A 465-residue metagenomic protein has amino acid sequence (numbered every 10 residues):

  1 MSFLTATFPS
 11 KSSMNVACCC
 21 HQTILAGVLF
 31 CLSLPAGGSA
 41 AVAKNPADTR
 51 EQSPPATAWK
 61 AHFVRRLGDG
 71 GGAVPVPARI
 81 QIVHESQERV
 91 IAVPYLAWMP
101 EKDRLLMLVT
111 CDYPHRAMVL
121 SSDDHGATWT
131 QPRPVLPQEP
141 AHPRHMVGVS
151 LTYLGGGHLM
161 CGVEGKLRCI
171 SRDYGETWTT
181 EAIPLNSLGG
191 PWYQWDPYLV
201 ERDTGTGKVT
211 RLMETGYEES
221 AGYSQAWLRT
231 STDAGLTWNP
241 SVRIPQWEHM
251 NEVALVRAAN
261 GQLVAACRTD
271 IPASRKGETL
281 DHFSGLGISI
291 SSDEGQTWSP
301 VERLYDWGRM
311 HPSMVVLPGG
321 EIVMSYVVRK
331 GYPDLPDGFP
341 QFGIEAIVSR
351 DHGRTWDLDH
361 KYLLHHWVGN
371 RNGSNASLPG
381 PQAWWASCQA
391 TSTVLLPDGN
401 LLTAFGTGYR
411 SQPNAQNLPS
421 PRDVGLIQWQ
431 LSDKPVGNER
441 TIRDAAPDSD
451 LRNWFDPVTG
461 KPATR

Functional and structural regions predicted by a protein language model:
L4-L25: Bacterial N-terminal signal peptides that target proteins for export
A17-C18, L29, A43: N-terminal non-cleavable signal-anchor helices
Q22-P35: Bacterial N-terminal signal peptides
A36-A43: Boundary at the C-terminal end of the N-terminal hydrophobic targeting segment
K44-R465: Asp-box/BNR beta-propeller blade signature and adjacent active/binding-site loops in extracellular glycan-interacting
